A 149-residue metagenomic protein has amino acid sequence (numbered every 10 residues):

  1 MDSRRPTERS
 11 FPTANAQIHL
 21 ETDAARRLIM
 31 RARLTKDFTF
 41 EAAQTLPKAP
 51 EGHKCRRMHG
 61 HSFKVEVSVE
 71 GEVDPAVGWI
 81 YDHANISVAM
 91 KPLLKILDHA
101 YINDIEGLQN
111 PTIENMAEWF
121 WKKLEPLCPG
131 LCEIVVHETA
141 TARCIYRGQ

Functional and structural regions predicted by a protein language model:
R4, A14-Q17, D23: Short, low-complexity, charge-dense intrinsically disordered segments
R26-Q149: Charge-rich, low-complexity N-terminal segments
